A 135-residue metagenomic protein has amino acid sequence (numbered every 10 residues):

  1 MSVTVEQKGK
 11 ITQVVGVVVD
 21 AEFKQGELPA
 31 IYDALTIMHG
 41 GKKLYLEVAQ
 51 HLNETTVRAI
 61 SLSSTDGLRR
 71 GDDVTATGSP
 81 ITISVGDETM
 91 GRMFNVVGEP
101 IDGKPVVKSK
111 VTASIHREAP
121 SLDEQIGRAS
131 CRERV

Functional and structural regions predicted by a protein language model:
M1-D102: N-terminal accessory targeting/assembly segments
D72-V74, I81, V85-E88, I101-R134: P-loop NTPase nucleotide-binding/switch module
